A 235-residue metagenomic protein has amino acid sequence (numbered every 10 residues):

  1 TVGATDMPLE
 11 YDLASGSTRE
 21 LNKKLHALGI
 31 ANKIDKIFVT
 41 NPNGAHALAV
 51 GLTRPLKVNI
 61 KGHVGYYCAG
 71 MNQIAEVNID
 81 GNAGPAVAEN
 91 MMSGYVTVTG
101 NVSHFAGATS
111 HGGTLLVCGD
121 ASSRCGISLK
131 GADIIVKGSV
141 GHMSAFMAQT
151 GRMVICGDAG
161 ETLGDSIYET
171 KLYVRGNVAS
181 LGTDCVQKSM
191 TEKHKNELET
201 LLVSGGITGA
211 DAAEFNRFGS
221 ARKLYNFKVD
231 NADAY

Functional and structural regions predicted by a protein language model:
T1-N41, A45-L48, C118, K137 (+2 more regions): Intrinsically disordered, low-complexity terminal regions
L9-L13, C68-A69, A88, G107: Short, charged, low-hydrophobicity "junction" segments
K23-K24, L48-L52, A69-M71, E89: Short, glycine/acidic-enriched capping/hinge loops at junctions between secondary-structure elements
D35-I37, H46-L48, R54-L56, Y66-C68 (+7 more regions): The right-handed parallel beta-helix/beta-solenoid scaffold, focusing on the short coil/turn and N-cap positions
T40-P42, K61-H63, G70-M71, D80-N82 (+10 more regions): Feature marks extracellular polysaccharide-active and adherence modules
L48, Y67, A86-V87, F105-A106 (+3 more regions): Tandem-repeat/low-complexity and Cys-motif detector
S123, L129-G131, I135-H142: Glycine- and acidic-residue-rich phosphate-binding/metal-coordinating active-site segment common to enzymes that handle
